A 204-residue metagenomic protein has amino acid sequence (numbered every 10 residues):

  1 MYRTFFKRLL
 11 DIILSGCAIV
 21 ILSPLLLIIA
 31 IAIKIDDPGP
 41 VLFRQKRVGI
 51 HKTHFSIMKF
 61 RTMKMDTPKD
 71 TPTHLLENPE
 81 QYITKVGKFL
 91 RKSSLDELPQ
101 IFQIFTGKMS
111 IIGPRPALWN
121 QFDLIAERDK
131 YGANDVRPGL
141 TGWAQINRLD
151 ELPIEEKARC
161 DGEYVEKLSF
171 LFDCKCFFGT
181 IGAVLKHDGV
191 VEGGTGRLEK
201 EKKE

Functional and structural regions predicted by a protein language model:
M1-D66, Q103, F170, K175-E204: A hydrophobic, helix-centered structural microdomain
R3, T67-K85, F89, R115-I125: Cytosolic-biased juxtamembrane loops and peripheral soluble domains of multi-pass membrane proteins
D11, I83-G87, A158: Short C-terminal alpha-helical element
P40, F102-E204: Hydrophobic structural segments characteristic of membrane proteins
F43-Y82, L140-C160: Short, glycine-rich, amphipathic interfacial segments at transmembrane boundaries or analogous
